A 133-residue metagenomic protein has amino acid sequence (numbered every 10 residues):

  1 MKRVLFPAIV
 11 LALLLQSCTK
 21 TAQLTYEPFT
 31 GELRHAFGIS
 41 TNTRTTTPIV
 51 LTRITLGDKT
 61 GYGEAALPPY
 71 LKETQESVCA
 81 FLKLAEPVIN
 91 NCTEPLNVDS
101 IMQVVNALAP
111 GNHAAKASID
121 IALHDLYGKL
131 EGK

Functional and structural regions predicted by a protein language model:
K2-A8: Sec-dependent signal peptide recognition, specifically the positively charged N-region followed immediately by
L11: ADP-ribose/NAD+-binding catalytic cleft of ART/PARP-like enzymes
L14-S17: C-terminal motif of bacterial Sec signal peptides marking the signal peptidase cleavage site
T19-P48: Short, Gly/Pro- and small/polar-rich lid/capping loops
T21, T55, T60-L130: Metal- or metallocofactor-binding catalytic centers and their adjacent structured scaffolds across diverse enzyme
V50-I54: Short beta-strand scaffold segments in enzyme catalytic cores
